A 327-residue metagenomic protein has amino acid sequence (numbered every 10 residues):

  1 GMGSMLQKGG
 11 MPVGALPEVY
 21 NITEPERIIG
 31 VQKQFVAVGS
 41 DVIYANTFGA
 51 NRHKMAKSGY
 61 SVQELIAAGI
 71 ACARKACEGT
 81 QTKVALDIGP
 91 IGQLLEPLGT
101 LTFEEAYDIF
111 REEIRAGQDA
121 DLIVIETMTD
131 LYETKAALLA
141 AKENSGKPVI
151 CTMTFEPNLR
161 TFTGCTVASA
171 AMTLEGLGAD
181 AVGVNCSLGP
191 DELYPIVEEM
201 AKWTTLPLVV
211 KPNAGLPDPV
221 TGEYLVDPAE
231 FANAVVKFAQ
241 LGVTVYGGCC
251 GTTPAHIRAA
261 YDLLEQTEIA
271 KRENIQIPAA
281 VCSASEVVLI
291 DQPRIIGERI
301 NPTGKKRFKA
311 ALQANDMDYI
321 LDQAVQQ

Functional and structural regions predicted by a protein language model:
G1-Q326: Domain-level signal for soluble alpha/beta catalytic cores
